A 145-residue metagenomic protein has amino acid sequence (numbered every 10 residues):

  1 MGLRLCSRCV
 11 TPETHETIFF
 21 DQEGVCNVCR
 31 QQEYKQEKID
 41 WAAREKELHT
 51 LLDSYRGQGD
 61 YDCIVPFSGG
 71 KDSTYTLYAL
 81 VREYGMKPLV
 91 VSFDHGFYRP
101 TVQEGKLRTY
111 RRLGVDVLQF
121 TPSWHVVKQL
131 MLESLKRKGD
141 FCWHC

Functional and structural regions predicted by a protein language model:
G2-C145: ATP-dependent adenylation/nucleotidyltransferase module used to activate substrates
